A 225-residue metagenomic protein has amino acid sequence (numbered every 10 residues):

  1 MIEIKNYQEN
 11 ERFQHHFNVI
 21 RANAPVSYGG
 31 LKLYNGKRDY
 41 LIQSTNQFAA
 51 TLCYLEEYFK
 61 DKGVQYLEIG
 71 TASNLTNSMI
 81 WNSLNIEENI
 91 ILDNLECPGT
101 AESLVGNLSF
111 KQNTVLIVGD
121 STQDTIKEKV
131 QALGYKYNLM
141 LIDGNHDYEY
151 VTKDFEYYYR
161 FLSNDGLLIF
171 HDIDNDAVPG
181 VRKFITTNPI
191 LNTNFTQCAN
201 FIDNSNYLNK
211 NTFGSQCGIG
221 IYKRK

Functional and structural regions predicted by a protein language model:
M1-F17: N-terminal auxiliary segments of SAM/dcSAM-dependent transferases
V19, N23-P25, G29-K225: S-adenosylmethionine/decaboxylated-SAM
